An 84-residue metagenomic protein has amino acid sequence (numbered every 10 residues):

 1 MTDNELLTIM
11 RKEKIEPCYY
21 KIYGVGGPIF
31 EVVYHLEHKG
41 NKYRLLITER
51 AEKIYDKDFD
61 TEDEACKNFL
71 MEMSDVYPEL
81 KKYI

Functional and structural regions predicted by a protein language model:
M1-P28, Y83: Negatively charged, low-complexity tracts enriched in Asp/Glu with abundant Ser/Thr
G27-I54, E72: Short aromatic-glycine-(Arg/Gly/Cys) micro-motifs in beta-strand/loop hairpins
K57: Phosphoinositide-binding peripheral membrane targeting modules
D60-D75: A short, charged, amphipathic alpha-helix used as a generic interaction element across diverse proteins
V76-I84: Intrinsically disordered, low-complexity charged/polar segments
